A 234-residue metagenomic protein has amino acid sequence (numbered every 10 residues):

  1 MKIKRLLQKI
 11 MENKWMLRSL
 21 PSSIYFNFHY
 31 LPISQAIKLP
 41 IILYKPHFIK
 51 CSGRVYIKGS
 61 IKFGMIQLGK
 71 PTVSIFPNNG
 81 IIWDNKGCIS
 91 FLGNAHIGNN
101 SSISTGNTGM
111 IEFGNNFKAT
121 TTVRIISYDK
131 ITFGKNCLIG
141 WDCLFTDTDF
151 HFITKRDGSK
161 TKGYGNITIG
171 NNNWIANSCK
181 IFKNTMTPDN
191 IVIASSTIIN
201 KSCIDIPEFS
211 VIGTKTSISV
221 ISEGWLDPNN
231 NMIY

Functional and structural regions predicted by a protein language model:
M1-T146, N166, G170-N172, C179-T185 (+2 more regions): Domain-scale signature associated with acetyltransferase and cell-envelope carbohydrate enzymes
D149: Conserved nucleotide-sensing/catalytic segment adjacent to the nucleotide-binding pocket in NTP-handling enzymes
F152: Alpha-glucan (starch/glycogen) binding determinants
K155-K160: Flexible, solvent-exposed loop segments that connect beta-strands
G163: Catalytic nucleophile-loop/oxyanion-hole region of alpha/beta-hydrolase and closely related hydrolase-like folds
A176-N177, S195: Conserved beta-strand->loop/alpha-helix structural units within folded catalytic cores of enzymes with alpha/beta
